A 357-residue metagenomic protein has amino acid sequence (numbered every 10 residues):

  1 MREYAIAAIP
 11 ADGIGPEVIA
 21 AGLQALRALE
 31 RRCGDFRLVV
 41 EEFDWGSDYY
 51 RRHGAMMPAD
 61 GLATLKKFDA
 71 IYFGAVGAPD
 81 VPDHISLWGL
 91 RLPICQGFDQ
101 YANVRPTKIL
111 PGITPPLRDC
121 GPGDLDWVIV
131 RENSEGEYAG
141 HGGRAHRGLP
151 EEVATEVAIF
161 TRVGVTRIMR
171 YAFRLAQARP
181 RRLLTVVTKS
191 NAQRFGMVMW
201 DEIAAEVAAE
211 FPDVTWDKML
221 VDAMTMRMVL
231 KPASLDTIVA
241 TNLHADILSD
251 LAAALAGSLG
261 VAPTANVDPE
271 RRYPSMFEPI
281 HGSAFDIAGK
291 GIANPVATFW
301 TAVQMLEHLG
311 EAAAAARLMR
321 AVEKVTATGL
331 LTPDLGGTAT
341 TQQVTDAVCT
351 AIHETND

Functional and structural regions predicted by a protein language model:
A5-I14, Y72-G77, L184-S190, W300-M305 (+1 more regions): Short glycine-rich or small-residue beta-strand-to-loop segments that form or flank ligand, phosphate, metal/Fe-S
A7-Q24, A28-C33, L149-V221: Glycine-rich phosphate/diphosphate-binding loop of Rossmann-like nucleotide-binding domains
D12-G15, D69, V130, A172 (+5 more regions): Buried hydrophobic positions in well-ordered alpha/beta secondary-structure cores of metabolic enzymes
G22, L26, A204, T298-L306 (+1 more regions): Buried hydrophobic packing segments
D35-A59, M228: N-terminal beta-loop-helix "entrance" segment that forms/cooperates in small-molecule cofactor or anionic ligand
S47-Y49, V104, R227-L330: Glycine-rich phosphate/nucleotide-binding loop
Y50-T155, L243-A245: N-terminal glycine-rich phosphate/adenylate-binding segment common to multiple enzyme folds
G140-V186, S190-R194, A312, R317 (+1 more regions): Glycine-rich phosphate/pyrophosphate-binding loop and the adjoining helix
